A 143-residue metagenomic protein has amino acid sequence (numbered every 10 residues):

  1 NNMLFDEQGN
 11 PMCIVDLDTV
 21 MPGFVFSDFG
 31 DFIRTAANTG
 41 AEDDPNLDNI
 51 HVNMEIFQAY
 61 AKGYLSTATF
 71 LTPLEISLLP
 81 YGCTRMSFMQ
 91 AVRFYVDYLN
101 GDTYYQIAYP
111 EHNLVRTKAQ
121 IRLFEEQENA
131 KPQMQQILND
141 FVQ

Functional and structural regions predicted by a protein language model:
N1-S27: Active-site acidic catalytic loop and adjacent metal/ATP-binding pocket of ATP-dependent phosphoryl transfer enzymes
M3, G30, R122: Active-site phosphate/pyrophosphate-handling residues
Q8-P11, D43, Q58, L74: Generic signal for short, ordered secondary-structure residues within or immediately flanking folded domains
M21, G82-M86: Transmembrane helix-bundle signature of multi-pass membrane transporters/permeases
F26-F70, R85-Y104: Active-site activation/catalytic loop segments of kinase-like enzymes and analogous catalytic loops in related
L71-C83: All-alpha amphipathic helical-bundle segments outside canonical DNA-binding/catalytic cores that form hydrophobic
M89-Q143: ATP/Mg2+ or Mg2+-diphosphate-binding catalytic cores that bind nucleotide phosphates or diphosphates via glycine-rich
